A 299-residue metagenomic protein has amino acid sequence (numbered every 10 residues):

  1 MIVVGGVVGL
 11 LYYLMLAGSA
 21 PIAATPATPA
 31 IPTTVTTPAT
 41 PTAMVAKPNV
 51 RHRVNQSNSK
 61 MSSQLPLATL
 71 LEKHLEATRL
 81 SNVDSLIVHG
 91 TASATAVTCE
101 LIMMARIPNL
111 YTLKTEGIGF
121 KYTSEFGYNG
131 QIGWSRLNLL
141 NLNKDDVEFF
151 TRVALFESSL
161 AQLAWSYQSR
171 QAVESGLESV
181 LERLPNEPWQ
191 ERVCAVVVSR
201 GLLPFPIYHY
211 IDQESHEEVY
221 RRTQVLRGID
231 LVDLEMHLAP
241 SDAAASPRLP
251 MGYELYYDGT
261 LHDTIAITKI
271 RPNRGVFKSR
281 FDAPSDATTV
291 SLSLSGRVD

Functional and structural regions predicted by a protein language model:
V3-M15: Hydrophobic alpha-helical membrane-insertion segments, chiefly the h-region of N-terminal signal peptides
M15-A46: Ser/Thr/Pro/Gly-rich low-complexity linker/stalk segments immediately outside membranes or between
P48-V50, D146-V147: Charged/polar helix/coil "stalk" or linker segments at domain boundaries
H52-N55, S59-N141, A172-P185: N-terminal mature ectodomain segment of secretory-pathway/periplasmic proteins
S62-L70, S81-N82, W134-P206, V225-V232 (+2 more regions): Flexible, processing/modification-adjacent segments and terminal tails in exported/periplasmic/extracellular proteins
M103-L110, N129-I132, F149-R152, D212-E214 (+2 more regions): A short, sequence-level motif marking secondary-structure junctions
I118-Y122, P188-S285: Gly/Pro-enriched, hydrophobic low-complexity segments that function as extracytoplasmic propeptides/linkers
